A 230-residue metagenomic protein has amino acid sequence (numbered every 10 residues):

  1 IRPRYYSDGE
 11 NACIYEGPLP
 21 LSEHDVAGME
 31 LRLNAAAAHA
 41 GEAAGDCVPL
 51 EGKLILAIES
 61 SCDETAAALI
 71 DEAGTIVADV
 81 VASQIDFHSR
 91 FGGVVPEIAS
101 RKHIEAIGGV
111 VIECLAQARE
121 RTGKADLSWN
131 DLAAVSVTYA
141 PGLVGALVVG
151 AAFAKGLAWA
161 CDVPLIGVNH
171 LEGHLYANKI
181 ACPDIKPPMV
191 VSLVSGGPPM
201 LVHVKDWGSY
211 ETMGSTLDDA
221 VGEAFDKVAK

Functional and structural regions predicted by a protein language model:
I1-I14: Conserved catalytic-core motifs of GNAT/GCN5-like acyltransferases
R2-R4, L21, P141: Flexible, active-site-proximal loop/turn residues at the rims of small-molecule/cofactor binding pockets and catalytic
D8-G9, P18, S83: Small disulfide-bonded, cysteine-rich extracellular recognition modules and tandem repeats
A12, E16-H24: Long, contiguous binding/interaction regions
E23-L33: Short, charged, solvent-exposed linker or helix-capping segments at domain edges/interfaces that act as flexible hinges
L33-K230: Short acidic/glycine-rich loops and adjacent helix/strand connectors that line catalytic pockets where negatively
